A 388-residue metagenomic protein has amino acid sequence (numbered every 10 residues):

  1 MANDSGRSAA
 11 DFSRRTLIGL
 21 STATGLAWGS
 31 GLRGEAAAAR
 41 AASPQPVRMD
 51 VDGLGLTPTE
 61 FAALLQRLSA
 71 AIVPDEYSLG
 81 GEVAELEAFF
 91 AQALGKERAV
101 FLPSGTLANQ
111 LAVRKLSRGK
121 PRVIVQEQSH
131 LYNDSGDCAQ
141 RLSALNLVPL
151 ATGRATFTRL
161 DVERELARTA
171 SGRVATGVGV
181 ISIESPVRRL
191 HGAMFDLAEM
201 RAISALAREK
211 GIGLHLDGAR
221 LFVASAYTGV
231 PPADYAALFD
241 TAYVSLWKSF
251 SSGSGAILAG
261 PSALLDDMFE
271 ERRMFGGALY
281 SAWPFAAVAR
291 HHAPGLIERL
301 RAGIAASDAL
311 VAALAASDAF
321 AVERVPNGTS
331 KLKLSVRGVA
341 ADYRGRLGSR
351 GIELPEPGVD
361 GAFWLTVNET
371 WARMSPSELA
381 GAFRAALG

Functional and structural regions predicted by a protein language model:
A2-G25: N-terminal secretory signal peptides and thylakoid transit peptides that target proteins across membranes
T57, S182-R189, M194, P231-P232 (+2 more regions): Active-site C-terminal subdomain of aminotransferase-like
P58-S104, E127-Q128, Y132, C138-Q140: Conserved N-terminal alpha-helix of the aminotransferase class I/II PLP-enzyme fold
K115-N133: Conserved PLP-anchoring active-site segment centered on the Schiff-base-forming lysine
K120, A315-G388: Conserved C-terminal alpha-helix-loop-beta "cap" of PLP-dependent enzymes that closes/shapes the active-site mouth
A144-P186, M194-E199, R373: PLP-dependent aminotransferase-class I/II
M194-S225: Catalytic PLP-binding core of fold-type I/II PLP enzymes
